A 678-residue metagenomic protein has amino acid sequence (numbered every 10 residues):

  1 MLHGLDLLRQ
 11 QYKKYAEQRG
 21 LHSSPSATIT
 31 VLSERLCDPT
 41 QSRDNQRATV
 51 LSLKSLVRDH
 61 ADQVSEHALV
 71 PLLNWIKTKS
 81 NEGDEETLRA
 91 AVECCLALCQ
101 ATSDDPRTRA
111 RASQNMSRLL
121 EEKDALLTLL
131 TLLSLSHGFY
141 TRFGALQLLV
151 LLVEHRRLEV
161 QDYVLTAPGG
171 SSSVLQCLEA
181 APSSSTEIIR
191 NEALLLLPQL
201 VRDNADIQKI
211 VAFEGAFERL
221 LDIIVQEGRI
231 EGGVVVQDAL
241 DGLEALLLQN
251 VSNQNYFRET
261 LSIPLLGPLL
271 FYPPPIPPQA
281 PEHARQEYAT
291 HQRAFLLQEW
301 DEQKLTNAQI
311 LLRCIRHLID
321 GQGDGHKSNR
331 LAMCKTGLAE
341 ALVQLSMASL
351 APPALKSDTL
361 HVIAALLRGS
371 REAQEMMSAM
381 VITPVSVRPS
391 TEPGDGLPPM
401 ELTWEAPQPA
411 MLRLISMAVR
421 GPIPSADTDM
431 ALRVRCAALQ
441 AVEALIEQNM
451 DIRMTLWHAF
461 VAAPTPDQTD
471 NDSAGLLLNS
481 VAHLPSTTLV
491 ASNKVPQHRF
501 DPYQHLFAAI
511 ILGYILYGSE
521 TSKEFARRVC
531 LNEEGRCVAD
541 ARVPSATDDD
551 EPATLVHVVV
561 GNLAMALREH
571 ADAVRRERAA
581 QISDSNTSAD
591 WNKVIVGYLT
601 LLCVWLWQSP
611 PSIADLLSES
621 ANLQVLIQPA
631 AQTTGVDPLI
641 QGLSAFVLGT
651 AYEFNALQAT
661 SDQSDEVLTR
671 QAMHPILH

Functional and structural regions predicted by a protein language model:
H3, Q10-L146, L151-S173, S183-N191 (+15 more regions): Elongated alpha-helical scaffolds that mediate protein-protein interactions in large eukaryotic proteins, primarily
H3-L5, H678: Intrinsically disordered terminal tails
T30-L32, L36, G83-E85, S184-S185 (+7 more regions): Acidic, Ser/Thr- and Gly/Pro-rich intrinsically disordered linkers and low-complexity segments that flank or connect
S52-K54, C95-L98, L149, L197 (+8 more regions): Hydrophobic core/packing positions within alpha-helical solenoid repeats
Q176-S183, D222: Tandem repeat protein-protein interaction scaffolds, dominated by ankyrin-repeat arrays but also generalizing to other
D222-I223, P268-L270, V387-G394, C537-P544: Flexible, disordered linker segments and immediate boundary regions flanking tandem C2H2 zinc-finger modules
D429, R433, L445-D451, T469-H678: Eukaryotic scaffolding regions of large macromolecular assemblies
